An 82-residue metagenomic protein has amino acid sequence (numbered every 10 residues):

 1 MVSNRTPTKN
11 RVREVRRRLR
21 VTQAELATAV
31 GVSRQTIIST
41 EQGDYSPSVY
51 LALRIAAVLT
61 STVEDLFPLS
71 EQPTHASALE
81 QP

Functional and structural regions predicted by a protein language model:
M1-R18: A short, Lys/Arg-rich alpha-helix, primarily the initiator
N10, R20-V21, P47-Y50: Residue-level signal for the short linker/turn that defines the boundary of a DNA-recognition helix
V15, A29, T40, L69: Residues in the recognition helix of alpha-helical DNA-binding motifs
R17, T28, A57: Alpha-helical residues within the helix-turn-helix
R20-S39: Short alpha-helical DNA-recognition segment
Y50-D65: DNA major-groove recognition helix of helix-turn-helix/homeodomain DNA-binding modules
P68-P82: Short, charged recognition helix plus adjacent turn of helix-turn-helix-like nucleic-acid-binding domains
